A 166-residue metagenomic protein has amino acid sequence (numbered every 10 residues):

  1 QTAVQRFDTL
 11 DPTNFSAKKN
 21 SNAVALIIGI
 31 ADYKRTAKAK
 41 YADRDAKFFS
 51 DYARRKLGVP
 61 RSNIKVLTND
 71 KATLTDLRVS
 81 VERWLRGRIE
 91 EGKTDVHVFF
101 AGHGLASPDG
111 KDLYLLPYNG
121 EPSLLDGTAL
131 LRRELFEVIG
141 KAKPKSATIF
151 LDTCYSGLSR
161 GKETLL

Functional and structural regions predicted by a protein language model:
Q1-T36, T75, R86, K145 (+1 more regions): Disordered regulatory segments flanking catalytic cores
T2-P12, A46, S50-T94, D126-G127: Functional beta-strand-loop-alpha-helix junction segments that form "active/interaction loops" within catalytic
N22, T75-A101, L105-T164: Caspase-like (clan CD) cysteine peptidase catalytic core
A25, K65, T148: Hydrophobic "anchor" residues on beta-strands that sit immediately upstream of conserved functional sites
I27, V66-T68, P117: Structural signal for conserved beta-strand scaffold positions within catalytic alpha/beta enzyme cores
I28-I30, N69, A101, D152: Cofactor-binding loop segments of dinucleotide-utilizing enzymes, especially the Rossmann-like FAD- and NAD(P)+-binding
Y33-K47, D51: Glycine- and acidic-residue-enriched helix-capping/strand-helix junction motifs
Y33-T36, I64-V66, G120-P122: Short interface patches used for recognition in eukaryotic signaling and trafficking proteins
